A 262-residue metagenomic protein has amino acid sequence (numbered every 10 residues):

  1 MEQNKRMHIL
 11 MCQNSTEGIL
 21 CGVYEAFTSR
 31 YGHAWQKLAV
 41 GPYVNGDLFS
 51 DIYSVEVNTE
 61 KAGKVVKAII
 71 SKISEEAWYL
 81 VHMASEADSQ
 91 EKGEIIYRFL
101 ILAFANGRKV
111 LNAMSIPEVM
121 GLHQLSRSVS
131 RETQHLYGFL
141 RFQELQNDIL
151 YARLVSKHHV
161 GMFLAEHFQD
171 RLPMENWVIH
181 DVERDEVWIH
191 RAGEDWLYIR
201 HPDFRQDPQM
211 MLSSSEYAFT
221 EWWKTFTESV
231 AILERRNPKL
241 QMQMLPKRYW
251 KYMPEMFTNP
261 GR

Functional and structural regions predicted by a protein language model:
E2-V57: N-terminal ordered "arm"
G18-S29, R98-L102, E166-D170, T220-E228: Short, hydrophobic/amphipathic alpha-helical patches that form generic packing surfaces within helical domains
A34-D47, W177-D185, R200-P202: A generic structural motif
A39-Q134: Charged, alpha-helical interface segments at or near domain boundaries
Y53-V57, E194-P208: Acidic, Ser/Thr-rich peripheral helices and adjacent loops at domain boundaries
Y79-A84, V182, R235-M242: Short coil/turn segments at secondary-structure boundaries
K109-R200: Internal, well-folded beta-alpha domain core
N176, V187-W188, A192, D207-R262: Long, compositionally biased intrinsically disordered terminal regions
